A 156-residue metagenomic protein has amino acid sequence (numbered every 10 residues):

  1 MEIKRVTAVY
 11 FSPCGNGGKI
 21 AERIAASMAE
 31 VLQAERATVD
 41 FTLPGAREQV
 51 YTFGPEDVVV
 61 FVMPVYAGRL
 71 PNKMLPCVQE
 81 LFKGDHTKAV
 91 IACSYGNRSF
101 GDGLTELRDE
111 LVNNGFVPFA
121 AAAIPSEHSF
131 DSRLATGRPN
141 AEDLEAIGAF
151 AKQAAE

Functional and structural regions predicted by a protein language model:
M1-A8, C14-K19, A26-T42, Q49-E156: FMN-binding flavodoxin-like domain, especially the glycine-rich phosphate-binding loop
